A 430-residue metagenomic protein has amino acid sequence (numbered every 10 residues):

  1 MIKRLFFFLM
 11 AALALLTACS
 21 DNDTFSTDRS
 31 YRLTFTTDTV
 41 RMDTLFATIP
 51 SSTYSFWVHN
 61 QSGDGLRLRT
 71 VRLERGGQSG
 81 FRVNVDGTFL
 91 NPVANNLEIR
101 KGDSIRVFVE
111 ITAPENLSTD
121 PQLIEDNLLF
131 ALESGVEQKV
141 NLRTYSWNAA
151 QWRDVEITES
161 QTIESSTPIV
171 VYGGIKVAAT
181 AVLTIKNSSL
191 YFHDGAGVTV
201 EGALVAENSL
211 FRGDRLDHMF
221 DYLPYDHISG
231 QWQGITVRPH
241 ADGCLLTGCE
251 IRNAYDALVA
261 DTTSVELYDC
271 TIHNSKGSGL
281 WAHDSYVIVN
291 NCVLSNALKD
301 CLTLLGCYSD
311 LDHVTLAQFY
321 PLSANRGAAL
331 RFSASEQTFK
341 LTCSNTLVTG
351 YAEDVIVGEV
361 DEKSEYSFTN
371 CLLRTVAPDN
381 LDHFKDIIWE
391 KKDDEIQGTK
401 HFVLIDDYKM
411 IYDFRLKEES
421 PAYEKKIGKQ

Functional and structural regions predicted by a protein language model:
M1-L5: Positively charged n-region of N-terminal signal peptides that target proteins for export
F7-A11: Sec-dependent N-terminal signal peptides
L15-A18: C-terminal motif of bacterial Sec signal peptides marking the signal peptidase cleavage site
D23-S26, L33-T44, I49-P50, S55 (+1 more regions): Beta-strand/loop edge motif enriched in small/polar residues
S51-T53, G63-L68: Short acidic/proline- and small/hydrophobic-mixed sequence motifs that coincide with surface turns and coil-to-beta
V58-S62: Asparagine-centered strand-capping/turn motif at beta-strand->loop junctions
T70-E74, I163: Change to "...patches in solvent-exposed regions of secreted, membrane-anchored, or virion-exposed structural
E74-P92: Short, solvent-exposed loop/linker segments at beta-strand-coil boundaries, enriched for Pro/Gly and Ser/Thr
